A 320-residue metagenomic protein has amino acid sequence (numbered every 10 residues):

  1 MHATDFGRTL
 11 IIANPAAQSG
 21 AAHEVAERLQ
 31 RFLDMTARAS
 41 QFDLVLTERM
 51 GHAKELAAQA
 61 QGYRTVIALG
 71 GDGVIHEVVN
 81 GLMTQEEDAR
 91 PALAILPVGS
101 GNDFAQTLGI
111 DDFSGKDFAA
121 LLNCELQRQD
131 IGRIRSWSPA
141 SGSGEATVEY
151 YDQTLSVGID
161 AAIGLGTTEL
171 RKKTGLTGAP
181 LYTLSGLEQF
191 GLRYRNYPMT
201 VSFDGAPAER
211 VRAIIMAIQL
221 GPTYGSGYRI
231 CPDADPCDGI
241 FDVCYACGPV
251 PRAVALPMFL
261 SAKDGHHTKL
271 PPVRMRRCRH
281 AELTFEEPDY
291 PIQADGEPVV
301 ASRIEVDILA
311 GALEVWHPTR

Functional and structural regions predicted by a protein language model:
M1-L69, H76, K116: ATP/NTP phosphate-donor binding region
A16-A17, G71-V74, V98-G101, V157 (+1 more regions): Short glycine-rich anion-binding loops that position phosphate/pyrophosphate groups of nucleotides and phosphorylated
H23-V25, V79-L82, Q106-L108, R229-I230: Short amphipathic alpha-helical segments
T36, T47, M83-I214: Catalytic core of DAGKc-family lipid kinases
A53, G73-V78, D103-F104, Q129: Short glycine/serine/threonine-rich phosphate/pyrophosphate-binding segments that cradle anionic phosphate groups
S156, D160, A217-C231, P298: Glycine-rich phosphate/pyrophosphate-binding beta-alpha loops
F203-R210, R229-R320: ATP/nucleoside-binding phosphotransfer catalytic cores, i.e., glycine-rich phosphate-binding loops
